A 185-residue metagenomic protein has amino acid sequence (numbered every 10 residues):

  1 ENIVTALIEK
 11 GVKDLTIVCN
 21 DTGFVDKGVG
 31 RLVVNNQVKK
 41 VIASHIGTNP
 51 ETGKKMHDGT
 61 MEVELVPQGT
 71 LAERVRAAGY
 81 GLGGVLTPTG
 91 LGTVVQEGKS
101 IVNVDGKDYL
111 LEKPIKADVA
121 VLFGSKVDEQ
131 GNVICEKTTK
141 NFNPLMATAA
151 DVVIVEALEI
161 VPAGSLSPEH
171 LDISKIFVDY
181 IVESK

Functional and structural regions predicted by a protein language model:
E1-K185: Conserved alpha/beta enzyme-core scaffold
